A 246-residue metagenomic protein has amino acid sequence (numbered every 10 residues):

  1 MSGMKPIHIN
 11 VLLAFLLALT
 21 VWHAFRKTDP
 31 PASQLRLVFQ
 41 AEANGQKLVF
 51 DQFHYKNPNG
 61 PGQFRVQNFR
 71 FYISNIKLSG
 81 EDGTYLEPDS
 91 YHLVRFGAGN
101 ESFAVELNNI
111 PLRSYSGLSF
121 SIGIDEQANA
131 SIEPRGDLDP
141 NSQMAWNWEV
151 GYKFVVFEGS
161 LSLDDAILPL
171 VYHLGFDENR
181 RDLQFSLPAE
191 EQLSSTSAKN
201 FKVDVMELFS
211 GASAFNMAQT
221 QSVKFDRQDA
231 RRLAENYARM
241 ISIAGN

Functional and structural regions predicted by a protein language model:
M1-H8: Positively charged n-region of N-terminal signal peptides that target proteins for export
K5, W22-F25: N-terminal export/targeting leaders of redox proteins
H8-V11, Q63: Generic hydrophobic alpha-helical membrane-segment signal
N10-V21: Hydrophobic membrane-insertion alpha-helices, especially the h-region of bacterial N-terminal signal peptides
K27-N246: A short, solvent-exposed, low-complexity linear motif enriched for acidic/polar residues with Pro/Gly/Ser/Thr
